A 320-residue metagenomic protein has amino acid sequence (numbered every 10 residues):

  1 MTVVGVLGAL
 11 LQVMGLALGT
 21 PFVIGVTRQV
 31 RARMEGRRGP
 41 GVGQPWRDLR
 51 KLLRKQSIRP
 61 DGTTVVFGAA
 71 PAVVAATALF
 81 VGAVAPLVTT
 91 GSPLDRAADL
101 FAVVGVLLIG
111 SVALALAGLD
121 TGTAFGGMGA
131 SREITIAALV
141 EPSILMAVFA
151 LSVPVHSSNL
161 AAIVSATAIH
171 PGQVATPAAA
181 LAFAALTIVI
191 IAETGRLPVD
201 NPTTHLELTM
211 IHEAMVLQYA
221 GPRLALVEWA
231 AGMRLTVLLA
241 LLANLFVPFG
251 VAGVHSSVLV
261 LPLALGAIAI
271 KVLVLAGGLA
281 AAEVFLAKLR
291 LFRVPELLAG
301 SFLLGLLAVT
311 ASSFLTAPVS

Functional and structural regions predicted by a protein language model:
G8-T20, D95-L108, P171-E193, L263-A264: Alpha-helical transmembrane segments
P21-V30, G110-G118, A184-N201, L273-A282: Transmembrane alpha-helical segments that form the membrane-embedded catalytic/substrate-channel core of multi-pass
T27-Q56: Membrane-interface amphipathic/juxtamembrane segments adjacent to transmembrane helices
D48-V66, A124-M128, V216-R223: Cytosolic juxtamembrane amphipathic/interface segments immediately preceding and feeding into a transmembrane helix
L79, A83, A102-G118, A138-V155: Mid-bilayer segments of alpha-helical transmembrane spans in multi-pass integral membrane proteins that mediate
S92-R96, A150-A182: Juxtamembrane/interfacial segments at transmembrane-helix boundaries in multi-pass membrane proteins
G278-G305: Interfacial loop-to-transmembrane junctions
A308-S320: Juxtamembrane boundary at the C-terminal end of a transmembrane helix
